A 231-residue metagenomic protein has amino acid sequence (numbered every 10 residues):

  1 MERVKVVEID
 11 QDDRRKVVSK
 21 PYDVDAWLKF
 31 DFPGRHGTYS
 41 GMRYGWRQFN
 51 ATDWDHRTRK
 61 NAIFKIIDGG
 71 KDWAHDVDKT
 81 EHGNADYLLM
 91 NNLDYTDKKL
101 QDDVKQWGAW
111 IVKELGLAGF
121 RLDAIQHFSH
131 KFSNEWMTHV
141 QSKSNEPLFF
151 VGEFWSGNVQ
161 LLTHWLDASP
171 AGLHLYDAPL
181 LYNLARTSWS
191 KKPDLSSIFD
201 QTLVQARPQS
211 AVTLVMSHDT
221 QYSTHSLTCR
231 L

Functional and structural regions predicted by a protein language model:
E2-R43, N50, Q106-M216, T220 (+1 more regions): Active-site-proximal helices and loops of the catalytic beta/alpha 8
P33-K99, K113: Long, low-complexity, polar/charged, intrinsically disordered or flexibly structured peripheral segments
D103: Radical SAM [4Fe-4S] cluster-binding motif and immediate context
